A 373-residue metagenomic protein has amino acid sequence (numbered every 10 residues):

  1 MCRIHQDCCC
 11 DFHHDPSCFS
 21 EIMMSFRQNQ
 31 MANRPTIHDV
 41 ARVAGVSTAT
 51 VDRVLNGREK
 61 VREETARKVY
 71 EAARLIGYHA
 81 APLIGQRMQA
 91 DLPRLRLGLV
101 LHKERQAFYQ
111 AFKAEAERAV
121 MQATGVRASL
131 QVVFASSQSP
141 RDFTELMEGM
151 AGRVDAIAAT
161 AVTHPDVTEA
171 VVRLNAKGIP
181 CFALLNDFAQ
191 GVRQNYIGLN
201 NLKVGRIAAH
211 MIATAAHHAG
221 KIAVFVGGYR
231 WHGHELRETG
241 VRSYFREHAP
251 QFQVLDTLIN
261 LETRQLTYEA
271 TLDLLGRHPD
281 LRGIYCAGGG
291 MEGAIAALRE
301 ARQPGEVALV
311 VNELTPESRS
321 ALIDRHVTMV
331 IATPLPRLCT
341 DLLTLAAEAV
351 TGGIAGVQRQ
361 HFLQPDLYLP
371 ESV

Functional and structural regions predicted by a protein language model:
M1-Q30, E300: Short, intrinsically disordered or compositionally biased N-terminal tails of bacterial proteins
P16-G85: N-terminal helix-turn-helix DNA-binding module of bacterial transcription factors
A80-E145: Amphipathic helical "hinge" segments at domain boundaries
H102-F108, Q131-D142, T163, N186 (+6 more regions): Hinge/beta->alpha junction and helix N-cap segments in small-molecule ligand-binding domains
A156-N175, V241, D256-E317: Hydrophobic alpha-helical
D166-K203, T315-I323: Flexible loop/hinge segments that line or gate small-molecule binding clefts
V204-I222: A conserved helix-loop-strand patch within extracytoplasmic ligand-binding domains of the periplasmic binding
F245, P334-V373: Hinge/cleft segment of the Venus flytrap/periplasmic-binding protein
